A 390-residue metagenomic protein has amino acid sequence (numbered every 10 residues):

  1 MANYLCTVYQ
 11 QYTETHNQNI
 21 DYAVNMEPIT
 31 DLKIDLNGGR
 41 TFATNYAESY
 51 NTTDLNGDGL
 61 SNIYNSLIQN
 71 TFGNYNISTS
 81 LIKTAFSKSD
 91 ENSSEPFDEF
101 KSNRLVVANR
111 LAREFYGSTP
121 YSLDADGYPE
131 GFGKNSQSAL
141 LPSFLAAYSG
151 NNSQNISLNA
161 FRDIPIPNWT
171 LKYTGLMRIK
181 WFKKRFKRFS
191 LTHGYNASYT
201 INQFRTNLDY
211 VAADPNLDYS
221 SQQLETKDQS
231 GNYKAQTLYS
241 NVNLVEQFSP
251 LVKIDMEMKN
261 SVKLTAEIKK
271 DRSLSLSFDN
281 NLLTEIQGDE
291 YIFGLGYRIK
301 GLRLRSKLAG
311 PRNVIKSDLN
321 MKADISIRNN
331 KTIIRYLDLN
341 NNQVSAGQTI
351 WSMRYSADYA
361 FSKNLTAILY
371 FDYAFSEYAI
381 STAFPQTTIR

Functional and structural regions predicted by a protein language model:
M1-R390: Exposed, low-structure sequence patches enriched in small/polar residues
